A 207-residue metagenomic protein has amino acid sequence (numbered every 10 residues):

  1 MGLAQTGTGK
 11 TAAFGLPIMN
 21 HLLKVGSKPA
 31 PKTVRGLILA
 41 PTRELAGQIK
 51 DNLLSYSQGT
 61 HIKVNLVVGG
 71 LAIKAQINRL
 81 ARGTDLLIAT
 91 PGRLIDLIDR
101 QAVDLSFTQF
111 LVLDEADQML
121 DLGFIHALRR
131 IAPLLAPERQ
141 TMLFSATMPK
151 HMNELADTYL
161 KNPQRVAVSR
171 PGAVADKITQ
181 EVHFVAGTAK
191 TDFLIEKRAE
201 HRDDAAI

Functional and structural regions predicted by a protein language model:
M1, T11-P29, N52-Y56, I95 (+1 more regions): Walker A/P-loop NTP-binding motif
M1-L3, L37, M142: Short hydrophobic/aromatic beta-strand immediately N-terminal to the Walker A/P-loop
A4-T8: The conserved Walker
G26, G70-N78, D117-D121, A132 (+2 more regions): Flexible beta-alpha connector loops of hexameric P-loop NTPases
P29-D99, F107-F110, N153-D157, R165-V168 (+2 more regions): Conserved nucleic-acid-binding Ia/Ib motif block in the N-terminal RecA-like helicase ATPase lobe
A46, K50, L122-I125, T188-T191: Short alpha-helix of the ABC ATPase nucleotide-binding domain corresponding to the H-loop/switch region
D104-L113, D117-P171, A175: Post-DEXD/H (motif II) to motif III coupling segment of the RecA-like Helicase ATP-binding lobe
K177-I207: Conserved interdomain hinge at the start of the Helicase C-terminal
